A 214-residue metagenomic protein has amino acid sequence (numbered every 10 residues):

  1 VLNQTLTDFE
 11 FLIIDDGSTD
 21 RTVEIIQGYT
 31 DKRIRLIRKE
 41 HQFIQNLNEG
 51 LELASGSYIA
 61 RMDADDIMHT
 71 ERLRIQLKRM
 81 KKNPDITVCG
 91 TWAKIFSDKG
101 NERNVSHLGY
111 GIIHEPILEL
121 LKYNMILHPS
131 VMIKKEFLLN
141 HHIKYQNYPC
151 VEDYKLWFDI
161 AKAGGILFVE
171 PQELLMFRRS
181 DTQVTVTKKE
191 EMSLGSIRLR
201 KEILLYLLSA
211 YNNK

Functional and structural regions predicted by a protein language model:
V1-D8: Short, acidic, metal-binding catalytic loop of nucleotide-sugar glycosyltransferases
D15-E24, H41, D63: A conserved acidic beta->alpha catalytic loop
D20-G28, I67, E71: Acidic helix N-cap motif at the loop->helix transition within catalytic regions of sugar-transfer enzymes
R38-A54, I75: Glycine-rich, basic loop-to-helix element that forms the pyrophosphate-binding segment of sugar-nucleotide handling
E52, H69, G109-R200, Y211: Conserved nucleotide-sugar donor-binding catalytic segment
I59: Short aromatic/hydrophobic "clamp" motif used to bind/position activated sugar donors
D63-I67, W92: The conserved acidic donor/metal-binding loop of glycosyltransferases
E71-R103: Conserved donor NDP-sugar-binding/catalytic core segment of glycosyltransferases
